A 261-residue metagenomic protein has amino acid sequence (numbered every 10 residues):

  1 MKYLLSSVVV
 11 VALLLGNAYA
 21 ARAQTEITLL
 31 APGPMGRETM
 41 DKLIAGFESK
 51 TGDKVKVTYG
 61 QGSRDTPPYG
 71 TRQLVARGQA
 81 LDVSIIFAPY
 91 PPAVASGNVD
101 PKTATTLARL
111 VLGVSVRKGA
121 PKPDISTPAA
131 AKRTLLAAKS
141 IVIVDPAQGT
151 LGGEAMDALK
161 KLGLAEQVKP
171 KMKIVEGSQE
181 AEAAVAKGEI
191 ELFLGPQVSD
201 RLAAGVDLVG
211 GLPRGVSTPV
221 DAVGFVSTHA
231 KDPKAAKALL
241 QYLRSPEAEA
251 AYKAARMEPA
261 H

Functional and structural regions predicted by a protein language model:
M1-L4: Positively charged n-region of N-terminal signal peptides that target proteins for export
S6-G16: Bacterial N-terminal signal peptides
A21-D65, V75-D82, P91-S96, T103-H261: Exported/periplasmic ABC-transporter solute-binding proteins
T71-R72: Helical hinge/lid and interdomain linker segments adjacent to catalytic or ligand-binding clefts that mediate domain
